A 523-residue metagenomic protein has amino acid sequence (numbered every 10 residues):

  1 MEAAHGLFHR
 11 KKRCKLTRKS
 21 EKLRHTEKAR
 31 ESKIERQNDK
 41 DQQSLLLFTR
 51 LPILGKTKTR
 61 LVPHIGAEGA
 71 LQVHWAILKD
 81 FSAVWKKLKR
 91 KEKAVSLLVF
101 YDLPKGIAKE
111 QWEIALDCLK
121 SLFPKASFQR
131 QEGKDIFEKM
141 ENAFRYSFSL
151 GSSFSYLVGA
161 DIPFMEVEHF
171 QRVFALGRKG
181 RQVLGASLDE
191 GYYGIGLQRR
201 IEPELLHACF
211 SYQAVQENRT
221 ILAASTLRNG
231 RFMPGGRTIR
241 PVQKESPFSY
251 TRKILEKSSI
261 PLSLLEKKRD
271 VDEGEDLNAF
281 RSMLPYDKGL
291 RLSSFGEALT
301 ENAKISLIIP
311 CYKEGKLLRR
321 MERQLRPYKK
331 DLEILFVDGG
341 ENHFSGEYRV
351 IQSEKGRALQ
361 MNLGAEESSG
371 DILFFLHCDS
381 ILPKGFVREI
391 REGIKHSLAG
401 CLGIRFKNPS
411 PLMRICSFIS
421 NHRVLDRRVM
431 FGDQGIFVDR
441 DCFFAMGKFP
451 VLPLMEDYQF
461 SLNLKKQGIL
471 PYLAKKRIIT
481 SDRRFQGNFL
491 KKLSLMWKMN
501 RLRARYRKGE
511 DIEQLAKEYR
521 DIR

Functional and structural regions predicted by a protein language model:
K56-I65, G69-K86, K313-P327: Short, well-formed alpha-helical segments that are part of the catalytic scaffolds of diverse glycosyltransferases
V95-P104, I309, M321-R326, K330-E341 (+1 more regions): Short beta-strand/loop segment that forms part of the nucleotide-sugar
D135-A143, Q352-S368: Glycine-rich, basic loop-to-helix element that forms the pyrophosphate-binding segment of sugar-nucleotide handling
S155, L373: Short aromatic/hydrophobic "clamp" motif used to bind/position activated sugar donors
A160-V173, C378-E392, L462: Acidic donor-binding/catalytic loop of UDP-sugar-dependent glycosyltransferases, especially processive GT2
L176-Q182, K384-L412: Conserved donor NDP-sugar-binding/catalytic core segment of glycosyltransferases
L255-S263, L452, L462-I479: Catalytic donor-sugar/metal-binding loop of nucleotide-sugar-dependent glycosyltransferases
D272, L454-F460: Acidic donor-binding loop at a coil-to-helix junction in glycosyltransferase catalytic cores that engages
